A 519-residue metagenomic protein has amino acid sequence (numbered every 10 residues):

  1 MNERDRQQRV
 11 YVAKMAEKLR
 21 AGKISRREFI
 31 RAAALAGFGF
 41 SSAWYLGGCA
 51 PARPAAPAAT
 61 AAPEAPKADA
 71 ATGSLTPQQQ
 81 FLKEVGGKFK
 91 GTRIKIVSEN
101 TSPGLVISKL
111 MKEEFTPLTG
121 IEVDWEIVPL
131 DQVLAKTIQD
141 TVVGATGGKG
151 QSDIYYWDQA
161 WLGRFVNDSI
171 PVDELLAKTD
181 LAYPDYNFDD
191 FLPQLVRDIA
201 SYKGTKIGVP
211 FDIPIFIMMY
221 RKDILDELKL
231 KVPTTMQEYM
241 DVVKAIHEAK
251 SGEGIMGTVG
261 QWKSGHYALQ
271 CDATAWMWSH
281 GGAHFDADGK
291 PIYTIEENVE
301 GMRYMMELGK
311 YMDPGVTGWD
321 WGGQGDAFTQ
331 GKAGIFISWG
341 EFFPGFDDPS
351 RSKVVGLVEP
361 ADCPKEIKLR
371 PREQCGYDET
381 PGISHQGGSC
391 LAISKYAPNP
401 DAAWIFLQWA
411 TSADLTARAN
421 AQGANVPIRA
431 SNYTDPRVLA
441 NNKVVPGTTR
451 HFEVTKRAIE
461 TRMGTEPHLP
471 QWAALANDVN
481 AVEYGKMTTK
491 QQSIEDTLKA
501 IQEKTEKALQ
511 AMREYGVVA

Functional and structural regions predicted by a protein language model:
M1-E28, G37, A43, T317: N-terminal secretory signal peptides
K23-R31, G39-A59, P63-E64: N-terminal twin-arginine translocation
A61-F81, K88-F89, I170, D226 (+1 more regions): Conserved C-terminal helix/tail region of periplasmic/extracytoplasmic solute-binding proteins
E64-K88, Q159-I215, L269, E359-C363 (+4 more regions): Hinge/lid segment of periplasmic solute-binding proteins
A71-S74, F81, E341-V354, P364-V482 (+1 more regions): C-terminal lobe and pocket-closing loops of periplasmic/extracytoplasmic Venus-flytrap solute-binding proteins
L110-F191, D223-T234, A327, G334-I335 (+1 more regions): Extracytoplasmic "Venus flytrap"/periplasmic binding protein-like
D198-F211, F216, M240-P291, E297 (+1 more regions): Extracytoplasmic/periplasmic solute-binding protein
D241-H247, A287-G318, E359-E366: Glycine-centered hinge/linker elements that transmit conformational signals in sensory and ligand-binding systems
